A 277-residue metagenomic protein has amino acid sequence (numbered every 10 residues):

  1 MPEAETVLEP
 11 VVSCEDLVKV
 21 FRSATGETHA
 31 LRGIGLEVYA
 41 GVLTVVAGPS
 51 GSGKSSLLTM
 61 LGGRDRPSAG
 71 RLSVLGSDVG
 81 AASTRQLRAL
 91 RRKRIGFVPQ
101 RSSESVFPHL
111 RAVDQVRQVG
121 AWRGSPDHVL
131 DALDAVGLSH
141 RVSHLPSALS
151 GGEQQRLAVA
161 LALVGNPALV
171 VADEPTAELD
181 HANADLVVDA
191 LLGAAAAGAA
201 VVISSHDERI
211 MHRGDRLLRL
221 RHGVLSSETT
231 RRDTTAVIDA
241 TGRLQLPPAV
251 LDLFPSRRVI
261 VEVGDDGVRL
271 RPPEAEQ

Functional and structural regions predicted by a protein language model:
V12, G70-D78: Conserved ABC transporter NBD signature motif
T25-T28, V79-G96: ABC ATPase NBD coupling module
G62: Helix-to-loop junction immediately C-terminal to a conserved catalytic motif
R92, H144, V164-G165: Conserved signature/switch motifs of ABC ATPase nucleotide-binding domains
L138, V142, A162-L163: ABC ATPase C-loop
L145-L149, E153: Conserved ABC ATPase signature
V170-D173: Catalytic Walker B motif of ABC-type/P-loop ATPase nucleotide-binding domains
H181-N183: Helix N-cap at the start of a conserved alpha-helix in ABC-type nucleotide-binding domains
